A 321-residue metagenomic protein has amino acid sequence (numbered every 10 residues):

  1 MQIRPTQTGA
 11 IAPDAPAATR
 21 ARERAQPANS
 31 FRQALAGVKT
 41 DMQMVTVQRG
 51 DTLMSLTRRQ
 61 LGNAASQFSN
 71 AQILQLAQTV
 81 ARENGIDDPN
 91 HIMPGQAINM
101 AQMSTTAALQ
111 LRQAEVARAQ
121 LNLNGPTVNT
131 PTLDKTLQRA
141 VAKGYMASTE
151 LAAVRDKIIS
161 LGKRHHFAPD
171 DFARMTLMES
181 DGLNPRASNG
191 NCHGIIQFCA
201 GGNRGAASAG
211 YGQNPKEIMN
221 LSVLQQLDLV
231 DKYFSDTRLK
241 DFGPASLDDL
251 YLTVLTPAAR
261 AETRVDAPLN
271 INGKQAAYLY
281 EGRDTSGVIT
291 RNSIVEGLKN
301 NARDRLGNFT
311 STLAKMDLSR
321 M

Functional and structural regions predicted by a protein language model:
M1-N29, V38, M93, T105-V141 (+1 more regions): Short, compositionally biased, intrinsically disordered N-terminal export/targeting signals, typified by the non-Sec
P5-I11, R32-Q75, Q96, Q102 (+5 more regions): Primarily a LysM-type cell-wall glycan-binding module
T40, D51, N129-G182, M219-D241: Export/targeting segments at the very N-terminus of extracytoplasmic proteins
F68-S69, D88-I92, A168-R174, R186-A187 (+3 more regions): Surface-exposed patches in mature extracellular/periplasmic domains of secreted proteins
N70-N90: Short acidic beta-strand-loop surface patches of small beta-rich interaction domains
D87-H91, T105-A107, S180-A187, P257-D266: Secretory-pathway/luminal and periplasmic proteins that interact with or process carbohydrate-rich
N189-Q213, V254: Substrate-binding/active-site groove segments that recognize and process beta-1,4-linked N-acetyl-hexosamine
A209-M321: Catalytic and binding regions of secreted/periplasmic enzymes and modules that target cell-wall glycans
